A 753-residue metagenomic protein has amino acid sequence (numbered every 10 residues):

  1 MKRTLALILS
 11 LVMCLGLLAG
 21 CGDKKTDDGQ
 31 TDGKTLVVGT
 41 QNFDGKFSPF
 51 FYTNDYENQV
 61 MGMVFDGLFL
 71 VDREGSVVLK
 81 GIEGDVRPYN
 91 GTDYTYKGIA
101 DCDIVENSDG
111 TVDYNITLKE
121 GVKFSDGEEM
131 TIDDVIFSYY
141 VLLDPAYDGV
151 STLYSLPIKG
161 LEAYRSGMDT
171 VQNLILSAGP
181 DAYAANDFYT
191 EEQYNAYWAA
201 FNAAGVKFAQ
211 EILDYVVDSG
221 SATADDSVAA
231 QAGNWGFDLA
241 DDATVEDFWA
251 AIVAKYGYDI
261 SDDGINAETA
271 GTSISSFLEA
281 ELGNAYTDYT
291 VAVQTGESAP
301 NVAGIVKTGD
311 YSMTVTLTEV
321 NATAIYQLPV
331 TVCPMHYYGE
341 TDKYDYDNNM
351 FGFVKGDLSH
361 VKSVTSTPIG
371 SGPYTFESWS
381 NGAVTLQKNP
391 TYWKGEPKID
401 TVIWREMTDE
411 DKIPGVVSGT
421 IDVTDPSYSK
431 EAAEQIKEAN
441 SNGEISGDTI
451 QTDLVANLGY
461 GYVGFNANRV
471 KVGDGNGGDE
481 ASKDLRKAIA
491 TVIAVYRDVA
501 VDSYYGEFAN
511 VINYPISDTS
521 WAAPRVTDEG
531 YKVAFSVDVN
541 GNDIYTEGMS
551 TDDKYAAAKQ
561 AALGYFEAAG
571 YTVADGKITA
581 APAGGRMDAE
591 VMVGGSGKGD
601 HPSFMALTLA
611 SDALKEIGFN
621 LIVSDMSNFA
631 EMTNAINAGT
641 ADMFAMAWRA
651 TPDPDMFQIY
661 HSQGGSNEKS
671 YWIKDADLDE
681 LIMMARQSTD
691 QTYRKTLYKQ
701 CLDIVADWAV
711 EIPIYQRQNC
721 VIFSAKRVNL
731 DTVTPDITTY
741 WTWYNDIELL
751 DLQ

Functional and structural regions predicted by a protein language model:
L18-G20: C-terminal motif of bacterial Sec signal peptides marking the signal peptidase cleavage site
D32-N42, D113-I116, V135-S138, M313-T314 (+5 more regions): Short, well-ordered beta-strand elements
G39-N107: N-terminal lobe/hinge region of extracytoplasmic solute-binding protein
R73-E74, S261-A303, G309-S312, T316-N321 (+6 more regions): Gly/Pro-rich hinge or "lid" segments in bacterial periplasmic/extracellular proteins
D93-S275, T314, G415, G478-A488: Aromatic- and charge-enriched surface segment that lines or borders ligand/interaction sites
A322, Y326, A490-V533, P602-S611 (+1 more regions): Detector for C-terminal structural segments
E377, T385-Q387, E480-D612, D751-L752: Append "and occasionally in soluble cytosolic enzymes with long acidic Gly/Pro-rich linkers
E377-P390, I403-K471, Y496, D502-E507: Extracellular/periplasmic solute-recognition and catalytic clefts
